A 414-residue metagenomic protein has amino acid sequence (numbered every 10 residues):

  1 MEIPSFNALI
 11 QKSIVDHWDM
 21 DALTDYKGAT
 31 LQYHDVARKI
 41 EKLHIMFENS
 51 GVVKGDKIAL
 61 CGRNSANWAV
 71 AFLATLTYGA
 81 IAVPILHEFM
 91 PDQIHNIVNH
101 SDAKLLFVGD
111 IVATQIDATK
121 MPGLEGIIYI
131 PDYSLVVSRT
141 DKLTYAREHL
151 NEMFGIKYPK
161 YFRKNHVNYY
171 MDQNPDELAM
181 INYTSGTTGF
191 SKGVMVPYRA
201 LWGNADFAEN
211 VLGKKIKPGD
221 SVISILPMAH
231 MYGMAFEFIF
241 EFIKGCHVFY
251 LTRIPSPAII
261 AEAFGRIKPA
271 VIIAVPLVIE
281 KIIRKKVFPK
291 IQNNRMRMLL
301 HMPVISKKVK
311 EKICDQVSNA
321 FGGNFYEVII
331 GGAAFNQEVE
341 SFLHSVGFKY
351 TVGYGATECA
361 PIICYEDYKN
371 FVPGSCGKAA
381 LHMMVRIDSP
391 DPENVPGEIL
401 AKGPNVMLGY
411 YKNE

Functional and structural regions predicted by a protein language model:
E2, D21-G51, D56-S65, A69-L73 (+2 more regions): Conserved AMP-binding/adenylate-forming core of the ANL superfamily
L9, S50, T77-I156: Structural core segment of the AMP-binding/adenylate-forming
L9-Q32, T188: AMP-dependent adenylate-forming
W18-D19, R147-Y183, F190, K215-S221: Conserved pre-ATP/AMP-binding loop-to-beta segment of ANL
D56-K57, R63-V83, H87-P91, N99-L105 (+4 more regions): A short helix-loop-beta submotif of the ANL/AMP-binding
I58, T75, L106, L178 (+5 more regions): Conserved S/T- and glycine-rich ATP-binding loop of Class I adenylate-forming
W202-S221, M228-D315, N324, K349: Conserved AMP-binding/adenylation subdomain of ANL enzymes
V309-E414: Conserved AMP-binding/adenylate-forming
